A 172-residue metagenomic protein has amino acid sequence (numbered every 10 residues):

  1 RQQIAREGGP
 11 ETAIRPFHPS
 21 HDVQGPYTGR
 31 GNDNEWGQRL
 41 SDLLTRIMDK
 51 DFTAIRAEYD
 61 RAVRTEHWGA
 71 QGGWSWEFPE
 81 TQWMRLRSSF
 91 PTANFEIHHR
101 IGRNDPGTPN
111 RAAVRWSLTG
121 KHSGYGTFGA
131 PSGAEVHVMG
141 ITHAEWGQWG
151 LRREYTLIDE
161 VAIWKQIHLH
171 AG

Functional and structural regions predicted by a protein language model:
R1-G172: C-terminal and inter-domain tail/linker signature
